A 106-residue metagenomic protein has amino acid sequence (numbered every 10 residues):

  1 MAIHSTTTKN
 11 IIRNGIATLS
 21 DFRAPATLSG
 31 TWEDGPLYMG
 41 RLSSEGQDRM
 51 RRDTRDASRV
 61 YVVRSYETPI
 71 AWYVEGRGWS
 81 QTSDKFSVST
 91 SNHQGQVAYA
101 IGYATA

Functional and structural regions predicted by a protein language model:
M1-A106: Terminal leader/tail segments of proteins
